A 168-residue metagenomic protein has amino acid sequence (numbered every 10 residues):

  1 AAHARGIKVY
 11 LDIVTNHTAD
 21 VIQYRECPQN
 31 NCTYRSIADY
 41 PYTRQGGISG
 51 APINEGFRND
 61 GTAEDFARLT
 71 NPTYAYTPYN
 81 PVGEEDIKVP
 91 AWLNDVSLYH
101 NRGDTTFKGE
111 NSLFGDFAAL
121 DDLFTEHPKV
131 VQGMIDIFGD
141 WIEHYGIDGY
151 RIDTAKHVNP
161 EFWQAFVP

Functional and structural regions predicted by a protein language model:
A1-D140, H144-Y145, A165-P168: Substrate-binding/active-site clefts of carbohydrate-active enzymes
K8-D12, G149-I152, H157: Structural recognition of the beta-strand scaffold that forms the well-ordered cores of secreted hydrolase catalytic
H17-A19, R151, H157-F162: Flexible loop/turn segments at secondary-structure boundaries
